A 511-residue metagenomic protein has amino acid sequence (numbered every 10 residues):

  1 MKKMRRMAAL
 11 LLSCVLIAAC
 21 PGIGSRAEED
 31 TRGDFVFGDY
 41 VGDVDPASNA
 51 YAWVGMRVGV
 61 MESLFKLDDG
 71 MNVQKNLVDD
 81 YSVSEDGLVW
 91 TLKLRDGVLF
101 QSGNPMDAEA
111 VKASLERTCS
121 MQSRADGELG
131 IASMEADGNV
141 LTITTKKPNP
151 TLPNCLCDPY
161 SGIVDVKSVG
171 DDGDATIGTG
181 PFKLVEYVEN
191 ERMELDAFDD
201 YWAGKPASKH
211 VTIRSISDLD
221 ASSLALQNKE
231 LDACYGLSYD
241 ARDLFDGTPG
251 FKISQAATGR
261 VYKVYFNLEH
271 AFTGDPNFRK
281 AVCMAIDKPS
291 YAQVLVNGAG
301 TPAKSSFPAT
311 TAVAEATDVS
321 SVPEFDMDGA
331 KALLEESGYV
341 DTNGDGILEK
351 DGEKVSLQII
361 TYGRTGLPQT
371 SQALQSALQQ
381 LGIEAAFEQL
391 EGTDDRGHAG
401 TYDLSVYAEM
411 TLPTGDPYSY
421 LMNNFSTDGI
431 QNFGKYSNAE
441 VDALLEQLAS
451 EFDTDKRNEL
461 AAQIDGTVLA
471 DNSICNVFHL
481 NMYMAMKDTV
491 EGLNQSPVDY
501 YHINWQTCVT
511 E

Functional and structural regions predicted by a protein language model:
V36-E85, E116, I177-G178, N504: N-terminal lobe/hinge region of extracytoplasmic solute-binding protein
D79-Q122, F272: Aromatic- and charge-enriched surface segment that lines or borders ligand/interaction sites
S82, D86, A125-K167: Surface-exposed binding/hinge segments that line and control ligand-binding clefts or catalytic entry sites
R95, D196-Y201, T258-A281, A285 (+4 more regions): A bilobed periplasmic-binding-protein/Venus flytrap-type ligand-binding module shared by bacterial periplasmic
L156-P206, H210, D220, M327-D328 (+1 more regions): Gly/Pro-rich hinge or "lid" segments in bacterial periplasmic/extracellular proteins
D199-L244, E384-A386: Ligand-site clamp/hinge motif
G274-A373, Q463: Append "and occasionally in soluble cytosolic enzymes with long acidic Gly/Pro-rich linkers
A285-A316, G366-Q375, G397-E511: Detector for C-terminal structural segments
